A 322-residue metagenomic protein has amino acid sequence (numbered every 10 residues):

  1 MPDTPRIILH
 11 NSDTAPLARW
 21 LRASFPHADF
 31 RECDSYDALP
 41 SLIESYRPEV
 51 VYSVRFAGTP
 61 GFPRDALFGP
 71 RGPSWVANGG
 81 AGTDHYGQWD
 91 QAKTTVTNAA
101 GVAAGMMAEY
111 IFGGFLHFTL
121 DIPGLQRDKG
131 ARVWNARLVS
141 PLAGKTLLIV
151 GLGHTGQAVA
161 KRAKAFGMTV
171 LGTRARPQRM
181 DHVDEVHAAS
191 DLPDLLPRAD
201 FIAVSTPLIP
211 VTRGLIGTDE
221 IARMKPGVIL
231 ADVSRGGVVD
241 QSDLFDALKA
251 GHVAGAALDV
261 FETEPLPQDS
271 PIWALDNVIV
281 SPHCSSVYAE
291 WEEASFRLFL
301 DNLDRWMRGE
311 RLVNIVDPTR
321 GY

Functional and structural regions predicted by a protein language model:
M1-R55: N-terminal glycine-/charge-rich "phosphate-binding" loop or analogous flexible N-terminal tail
E49-K129: Phosphate/diphosphate ligand-binding glycine-rich loop within oxidoreductases
R64-G72, Q88-A92, I221-K225, A247-G251 (+1 more regions): Short, conserved loop/helix-junction motifs that constitute active-site signature segments in enzyme catalytic cores
V96, G227-Y322: Rossmann-like dinucleotide-binding domain for NAD(H)/NADP(H)
A108-G124, A165-F166, R297-E310: Oxidoreductase and adenylate-handling cofactor-binding alpha/beta cores
G124-A158, E185: Glycine-rich NAD(P)-binding loop of Rossmann-like domains
A165-H182: NAD(P)-binding Rossmann-fold cofactor-contacting core
P177-P271: Rossmann-like adenosine-cofactor binding region
